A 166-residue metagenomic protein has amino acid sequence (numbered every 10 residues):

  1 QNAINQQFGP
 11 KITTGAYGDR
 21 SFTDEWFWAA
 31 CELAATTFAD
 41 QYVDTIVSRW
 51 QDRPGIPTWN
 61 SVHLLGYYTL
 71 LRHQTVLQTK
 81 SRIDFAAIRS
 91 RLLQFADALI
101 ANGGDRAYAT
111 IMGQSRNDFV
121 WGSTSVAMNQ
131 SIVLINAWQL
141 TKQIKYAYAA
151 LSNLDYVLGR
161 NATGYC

Functional and structural regions predicted by a protein language model:
Q1-C166: Glycan-recognition and catalytic cores of secretory/periplasmic carbohydrate-active enzymes
